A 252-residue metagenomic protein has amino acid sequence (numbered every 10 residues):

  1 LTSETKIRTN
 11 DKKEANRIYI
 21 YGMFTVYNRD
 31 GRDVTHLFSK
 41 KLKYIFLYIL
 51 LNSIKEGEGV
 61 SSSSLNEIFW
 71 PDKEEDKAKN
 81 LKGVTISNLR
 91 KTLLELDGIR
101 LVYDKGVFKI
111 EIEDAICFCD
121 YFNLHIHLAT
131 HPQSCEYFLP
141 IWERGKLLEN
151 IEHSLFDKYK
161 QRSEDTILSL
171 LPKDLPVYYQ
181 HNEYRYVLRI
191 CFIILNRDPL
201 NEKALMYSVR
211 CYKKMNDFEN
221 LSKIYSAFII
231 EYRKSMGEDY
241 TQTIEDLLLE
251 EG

Functional and structural regions predicted by a protein language model:
L1-K41, R100-V107: Short boundary/linker motifs that mark transitions into or out of structured domains
E4, D11-R17, V84-A115, R233-T243: DNA-binding patch around the recognition helix
M23, F38-Y48, E75-E95: DNA-recognition element of transcription regulators
V34-I68, L89: Short amphipathic alpha-helical recognition elements used for nucleic-acid or partner binding across transcription
D97-C135, L247-E251: A short linear beta-strand->loop->alpha-helix hinge motif most characteristic of winged-helix/helix-turn-helix
H125-D157, L171, F228-Y232, M236-G237: Short acidic-capped amphipathic helix/loop micro-motif used as an active-site/signal-coupling element
